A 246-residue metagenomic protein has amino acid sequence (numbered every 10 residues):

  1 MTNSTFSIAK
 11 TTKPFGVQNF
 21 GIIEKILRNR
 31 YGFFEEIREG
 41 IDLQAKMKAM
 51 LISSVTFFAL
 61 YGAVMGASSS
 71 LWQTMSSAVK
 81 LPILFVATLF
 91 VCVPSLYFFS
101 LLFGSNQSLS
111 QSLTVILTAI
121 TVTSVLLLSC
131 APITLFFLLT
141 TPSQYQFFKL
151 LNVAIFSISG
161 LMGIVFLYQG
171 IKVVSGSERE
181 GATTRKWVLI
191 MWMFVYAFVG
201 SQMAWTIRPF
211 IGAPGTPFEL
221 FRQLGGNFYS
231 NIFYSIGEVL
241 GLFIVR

Functional and structural regions predicted by a protein language model:
M1-L51, F228-R246: N-terminal juxtamembrane cytosolic/stromal segments of multi-pass membrane proteins
G21-E35, A59-L71, V93-N106, A131-Y145: Hydrophobic alpha-helical transmembrane segments
E39-G40, S70-L71, A182-T183: Helix-boundary and loop/linker segments of multi-pass membrane transporters
A45-K46, P132-I133, Q223: Sparse recognition of residues in long alpha-helices and their boundaries
A45-S112: A glycine-rich, hydrophobic loop/mini-helix early in the fold
K80-I83, A87, L96-G212: Hydrophobic alpha-helical transmembrane segments and adjacent short intramembrane/lumenal linkers of inner/organellar
V188-W192, Y196-R246: Long, intrinsically disordered, low-complexity regulatory segments adjacent to structured domains
